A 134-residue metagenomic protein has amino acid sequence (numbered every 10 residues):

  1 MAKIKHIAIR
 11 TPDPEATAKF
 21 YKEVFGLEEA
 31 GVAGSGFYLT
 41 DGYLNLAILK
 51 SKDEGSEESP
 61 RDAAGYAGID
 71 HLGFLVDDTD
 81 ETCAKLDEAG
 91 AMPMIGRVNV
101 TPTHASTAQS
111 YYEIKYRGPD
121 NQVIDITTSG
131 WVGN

Functional and structural regions predicted by a protein language model:
M1-E15, I69-V76, T127-N134: N-terminal beta-strand motif that seeds the catalytic metal site of vicinal oxygen chelate
A2, A8-D53, A108: Core segments of cupin and vicinal oxygen chelate
A16, D78-C83: Short, conserved charged micro-motifs
K19-F20, K85, D120: Structural preference for long, well-ordered alpha-helical segments within the folded cores of structured domains
E23-V24, A84-A89: Short amphipathic alpha-helices in soluble, non-transmembrane regions that often serve as interface/regulatory elements
A47-I48, E54-E58, V132-N134: A short local loop/turn or secondary-structure capping micro-motif enriched for an aromatic residue
E58-D62, T101-T103: Short, P/G- and charge-enriched loop/turn segments at secondary-structure junctions
F74, A89-N134: Vicinal oxygen chelate
